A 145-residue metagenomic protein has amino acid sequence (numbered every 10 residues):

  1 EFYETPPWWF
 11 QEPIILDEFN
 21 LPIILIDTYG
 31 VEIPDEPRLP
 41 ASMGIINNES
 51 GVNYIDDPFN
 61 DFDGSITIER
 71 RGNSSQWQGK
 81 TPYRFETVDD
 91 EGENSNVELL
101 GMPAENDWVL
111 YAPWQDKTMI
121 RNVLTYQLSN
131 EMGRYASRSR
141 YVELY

Functional and structural regions predicted by a protein language model:
E1-Y145: Phosphate-handling architecture centered on phosphoinositide signaling
